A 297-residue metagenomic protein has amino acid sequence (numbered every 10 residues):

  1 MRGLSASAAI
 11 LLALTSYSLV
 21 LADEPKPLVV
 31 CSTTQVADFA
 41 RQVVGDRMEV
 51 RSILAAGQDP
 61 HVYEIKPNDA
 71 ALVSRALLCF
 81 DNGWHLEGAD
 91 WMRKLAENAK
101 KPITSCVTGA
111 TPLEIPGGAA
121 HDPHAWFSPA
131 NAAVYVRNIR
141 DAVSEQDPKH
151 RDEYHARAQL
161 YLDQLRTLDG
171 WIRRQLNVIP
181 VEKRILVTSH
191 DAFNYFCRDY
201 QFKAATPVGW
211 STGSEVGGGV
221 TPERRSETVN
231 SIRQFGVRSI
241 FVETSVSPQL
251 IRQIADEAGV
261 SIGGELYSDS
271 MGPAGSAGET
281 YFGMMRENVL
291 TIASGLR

Functional and structural regions predicted by a protein language model:
M1-A6: Positively charged n-region of N-terminal signal peptides that target proteins for export
S7-S16: Bacterial N-terminal signal peptides
L21-R297: Extracytoplasmic metal-acquisition and chelation regions
